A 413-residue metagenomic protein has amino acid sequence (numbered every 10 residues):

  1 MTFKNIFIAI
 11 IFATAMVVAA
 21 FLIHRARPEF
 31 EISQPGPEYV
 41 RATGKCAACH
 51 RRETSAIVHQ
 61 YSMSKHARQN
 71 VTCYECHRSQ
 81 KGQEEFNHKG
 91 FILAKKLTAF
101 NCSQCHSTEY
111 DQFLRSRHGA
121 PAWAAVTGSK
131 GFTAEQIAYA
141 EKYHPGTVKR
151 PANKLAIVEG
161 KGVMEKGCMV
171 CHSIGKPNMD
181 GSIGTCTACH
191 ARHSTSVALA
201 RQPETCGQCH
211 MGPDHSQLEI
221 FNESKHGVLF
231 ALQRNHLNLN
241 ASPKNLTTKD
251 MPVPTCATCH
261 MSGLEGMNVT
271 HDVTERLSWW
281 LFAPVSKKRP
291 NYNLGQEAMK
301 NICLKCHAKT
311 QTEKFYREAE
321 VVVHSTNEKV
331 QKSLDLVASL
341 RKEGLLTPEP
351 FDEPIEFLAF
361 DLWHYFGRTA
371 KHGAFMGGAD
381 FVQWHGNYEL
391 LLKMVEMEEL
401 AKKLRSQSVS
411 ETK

Functional and structural regions predicted by a protein language model:
T2-K413: Short sequence/structural segments immediately N-terminal
